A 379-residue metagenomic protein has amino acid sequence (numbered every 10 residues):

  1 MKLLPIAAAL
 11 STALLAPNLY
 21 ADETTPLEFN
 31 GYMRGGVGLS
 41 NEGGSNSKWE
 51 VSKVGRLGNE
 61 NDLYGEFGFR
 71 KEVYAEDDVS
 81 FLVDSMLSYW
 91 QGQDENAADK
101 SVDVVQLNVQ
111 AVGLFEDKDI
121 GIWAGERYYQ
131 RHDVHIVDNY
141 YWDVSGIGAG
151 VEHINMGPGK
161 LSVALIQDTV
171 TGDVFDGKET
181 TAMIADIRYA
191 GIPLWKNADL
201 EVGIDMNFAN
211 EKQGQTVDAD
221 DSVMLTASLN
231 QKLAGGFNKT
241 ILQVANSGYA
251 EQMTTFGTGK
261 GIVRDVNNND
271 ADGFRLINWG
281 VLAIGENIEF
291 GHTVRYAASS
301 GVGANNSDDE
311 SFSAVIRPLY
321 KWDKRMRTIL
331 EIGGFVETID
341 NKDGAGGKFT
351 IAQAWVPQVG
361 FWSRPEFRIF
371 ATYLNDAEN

Functional and structural regions predicted by a protein language model:
K2-T12, P17-K118, I154, V281 (+4 more regions): Beta-barrel outer-membrane channel/assembly domains of diderm bacteria
P26-Y32, S80-D84, D119-W123, K160-A164 (+5 more regions): Residue-level detector of the transmembrane beta-barrel scaffold of outer-membrane proteins
R34-L57, E95-V102, E116-Q215, N379: Surface-exposed coil loops of outer-membrane beta-barrel proteins
G35-N41, L87-Q91, E126-Q130, L165-T171 (+7 more regions): Transmembrane beta-strands of outer-membrane beta-barrel pores
G58-D62, D99-S101, Y141-D143, G177-T181 (+4 more regions): Short sequence motifs at beta-strands and strand-loop junctions characteristic of Gram-negative outer-membrane
G65, D103-V105, S145-I147, M183-A185 (+3 more regions): Residues that flank catalytic or metal-binding motifs in active/ligand-binding sites
I187-A190, L194-I339, A345-F349: Detector for outer-membrane/organellar transmembrane beta-barrel domains, recognizing the amphipathic beta-strand
G344, K348-G360: Long amphipathic alpha-helical scaffold regions
